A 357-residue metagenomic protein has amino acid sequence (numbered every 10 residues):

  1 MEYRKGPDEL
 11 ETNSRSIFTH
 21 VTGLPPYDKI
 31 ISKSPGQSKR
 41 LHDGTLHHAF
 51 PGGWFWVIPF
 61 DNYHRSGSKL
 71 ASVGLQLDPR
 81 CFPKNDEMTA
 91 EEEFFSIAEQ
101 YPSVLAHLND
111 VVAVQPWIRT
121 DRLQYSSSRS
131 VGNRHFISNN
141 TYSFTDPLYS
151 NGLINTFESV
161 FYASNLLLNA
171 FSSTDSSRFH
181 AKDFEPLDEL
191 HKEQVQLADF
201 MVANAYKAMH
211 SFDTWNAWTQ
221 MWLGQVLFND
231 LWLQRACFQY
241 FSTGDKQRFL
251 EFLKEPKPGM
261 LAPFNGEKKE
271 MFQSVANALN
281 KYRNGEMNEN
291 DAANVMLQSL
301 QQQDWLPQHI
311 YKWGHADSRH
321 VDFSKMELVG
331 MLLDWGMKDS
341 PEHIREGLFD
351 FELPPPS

Functional and structural regions predicted by a protein language model:
M1-S103, V160: Predominantly flavin-linked oxidoreductase catalytic cores and closely associated redox partners
R15-F18, W54-F60, L123, H135 (+2 more regions): Tryptophan-centric aromatic hotspots in well-structured domains and transmembrane helices
H20-Y27, P116-R119, D188-L197: Short, conserved secondary-structure transition motifs
A106-S126: Flavin (FAD/FMN) cofactor-binding core of flavoprotein oxidoreductases
R119-T120, Q124-Q194: Conserved mid-domain beta->alpha element of the FAD-binding
F161-M221, Q225-V226, Q234-C237: Active-site-proximal substrate-binding core of FAD-dependent oxidoreductases
D199, K207-W305: Long, charge-rich C-terminal accessory regions
G266-S357: C-terminal non-catalytic accessory extensions
